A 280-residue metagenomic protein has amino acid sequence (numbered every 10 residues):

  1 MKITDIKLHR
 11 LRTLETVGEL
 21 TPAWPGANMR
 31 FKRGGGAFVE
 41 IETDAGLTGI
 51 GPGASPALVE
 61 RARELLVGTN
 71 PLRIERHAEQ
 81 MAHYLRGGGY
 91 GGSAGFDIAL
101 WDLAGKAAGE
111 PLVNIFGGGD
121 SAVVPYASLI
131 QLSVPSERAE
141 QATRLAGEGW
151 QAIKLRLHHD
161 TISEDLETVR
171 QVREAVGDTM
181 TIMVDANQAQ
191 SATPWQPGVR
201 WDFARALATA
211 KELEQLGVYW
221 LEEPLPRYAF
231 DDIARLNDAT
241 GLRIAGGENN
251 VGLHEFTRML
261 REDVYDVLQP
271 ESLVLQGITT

Functional and structural regions predicted by a protein language model:
M1-A45: Structured beta-strand/loop patches that form or line metal/cofactor-binding pockets in enzymes
I3, G46, A62, F96 (+6 more regions): Conserved, mostly hydrophobic/aromatic
L8-H9, I41-A107: Metal- or metallocofactor-binding catalytic centers and their adjacent structured scaffolds across diverse enzyme
I98, L103, L155, A186-N187 (+3 more regions): Generic detector of well-ordered alpha-helical packing
W101-S133: Catalytic pocket of metal/acid-base enzymes, prominently hydrolases
A122-T240: Metal-dependent enolase-superfamily TIM-barrel catalytic cores that perform enediolate-based chemistry
R227-T280: Catalytic alpha/beta core domains of metabolic enzymes, predominantly
